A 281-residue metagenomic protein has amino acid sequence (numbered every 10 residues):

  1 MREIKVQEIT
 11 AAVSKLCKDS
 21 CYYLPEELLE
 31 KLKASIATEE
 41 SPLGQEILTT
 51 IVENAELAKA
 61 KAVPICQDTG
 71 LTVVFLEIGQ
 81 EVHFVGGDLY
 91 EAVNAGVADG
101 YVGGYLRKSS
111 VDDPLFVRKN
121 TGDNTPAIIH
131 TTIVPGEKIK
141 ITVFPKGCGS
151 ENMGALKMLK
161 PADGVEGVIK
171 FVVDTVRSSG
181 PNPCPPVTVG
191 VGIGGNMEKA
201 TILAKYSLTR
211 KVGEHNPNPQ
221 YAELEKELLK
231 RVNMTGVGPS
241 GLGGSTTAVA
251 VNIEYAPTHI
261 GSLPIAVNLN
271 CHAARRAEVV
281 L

Functional and structural regions predicted by a protein language model:
M1-L281: Non-transmembrane, aqueous-exposed alpha-helical and coiled segments at domain scale
